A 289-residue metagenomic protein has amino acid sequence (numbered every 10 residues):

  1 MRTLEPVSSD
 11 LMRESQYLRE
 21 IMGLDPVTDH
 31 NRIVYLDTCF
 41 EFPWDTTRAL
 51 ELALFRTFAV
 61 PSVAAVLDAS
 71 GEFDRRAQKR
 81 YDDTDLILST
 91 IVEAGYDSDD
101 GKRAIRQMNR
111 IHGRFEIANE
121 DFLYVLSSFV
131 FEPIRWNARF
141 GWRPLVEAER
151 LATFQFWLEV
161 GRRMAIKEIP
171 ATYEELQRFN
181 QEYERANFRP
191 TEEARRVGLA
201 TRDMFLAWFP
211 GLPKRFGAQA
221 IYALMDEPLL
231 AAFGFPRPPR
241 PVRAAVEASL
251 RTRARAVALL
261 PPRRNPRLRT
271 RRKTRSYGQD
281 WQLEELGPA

Functional and structural regions predicted by a protein language model:
M1-A289: Mature, function-bearing regions of proteins
